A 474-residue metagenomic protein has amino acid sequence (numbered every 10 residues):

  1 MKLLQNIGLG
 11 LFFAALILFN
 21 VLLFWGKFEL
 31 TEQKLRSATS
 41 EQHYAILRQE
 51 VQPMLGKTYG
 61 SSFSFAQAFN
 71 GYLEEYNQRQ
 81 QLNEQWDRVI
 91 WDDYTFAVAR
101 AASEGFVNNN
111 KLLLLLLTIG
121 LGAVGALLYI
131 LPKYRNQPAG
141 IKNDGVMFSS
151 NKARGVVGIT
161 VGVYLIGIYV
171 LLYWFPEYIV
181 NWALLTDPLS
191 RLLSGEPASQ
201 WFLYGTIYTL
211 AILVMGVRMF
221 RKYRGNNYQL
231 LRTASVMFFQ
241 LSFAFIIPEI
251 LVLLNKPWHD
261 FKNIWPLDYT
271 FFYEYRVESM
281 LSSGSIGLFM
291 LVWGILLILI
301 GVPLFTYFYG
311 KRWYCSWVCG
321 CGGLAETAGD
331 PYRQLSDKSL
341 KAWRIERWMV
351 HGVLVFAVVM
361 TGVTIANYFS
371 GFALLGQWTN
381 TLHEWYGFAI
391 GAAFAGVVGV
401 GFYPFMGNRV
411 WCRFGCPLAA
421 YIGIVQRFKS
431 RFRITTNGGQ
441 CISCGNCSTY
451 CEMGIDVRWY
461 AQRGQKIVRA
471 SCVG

Functional and structural regions predicted by a protein language model:
M1-Q465, A470: Non-ligating segments of multi-cofactor redox enzymes
G474: Soluble catalytic regions of membrane-associated enzymes that act on cell-envelope and secretory-pathway components
